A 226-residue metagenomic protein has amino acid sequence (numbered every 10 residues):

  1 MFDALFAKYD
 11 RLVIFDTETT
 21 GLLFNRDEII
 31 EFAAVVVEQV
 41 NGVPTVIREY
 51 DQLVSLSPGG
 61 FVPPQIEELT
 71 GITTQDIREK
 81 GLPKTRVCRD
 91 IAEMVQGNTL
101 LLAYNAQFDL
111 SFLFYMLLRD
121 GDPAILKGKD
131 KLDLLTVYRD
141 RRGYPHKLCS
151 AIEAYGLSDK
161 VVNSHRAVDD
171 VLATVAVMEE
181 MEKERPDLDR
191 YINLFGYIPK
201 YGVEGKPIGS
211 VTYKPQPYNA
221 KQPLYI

Functional and structural regions predicted by a protein language model:
M1-A4, V175-I226: Acidic two-metal-ion nuclease catalytic site recognized across multiple nuclease folds, prominently DnaQ/RNase D-T
M1-L118, D122-G128, C149-H165: Conserved non-catalytic scaffold segment of RNase H-like nuclease domains
T19-G21, T136, A173: Short, glycine/acidic-enriched loop or turn micro-motifs at the edges of active sites
L113, V137, T174-M178: Buried hydrophobic packing segments
D130-H146: Short alpha-helix plus adjacent loop in nuclease-associated cores
H146, L172-V175: A structural signal for well-ordered alpha-helical segments within the folded catalytic domains of diverse enzymes
V168-D169: Acidic donor-binding loop at a coil-to-helix junction in glycosyltransferase catalytic cores that engages
